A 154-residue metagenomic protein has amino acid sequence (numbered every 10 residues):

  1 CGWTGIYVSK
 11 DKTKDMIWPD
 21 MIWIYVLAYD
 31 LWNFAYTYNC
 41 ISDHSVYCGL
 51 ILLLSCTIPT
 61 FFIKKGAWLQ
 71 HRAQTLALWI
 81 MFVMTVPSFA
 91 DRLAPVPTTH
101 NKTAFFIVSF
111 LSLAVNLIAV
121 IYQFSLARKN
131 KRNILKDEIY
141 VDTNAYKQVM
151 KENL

Functional and structural regions predicted by a protein language model:
C1-A67: Generic multipass alpha-helical transmembrane bundles of integral membrane proteins
C48-N153: C-terminal transmembrane-bundle signature of multipass membrane proteins, characterized by strong activation on
